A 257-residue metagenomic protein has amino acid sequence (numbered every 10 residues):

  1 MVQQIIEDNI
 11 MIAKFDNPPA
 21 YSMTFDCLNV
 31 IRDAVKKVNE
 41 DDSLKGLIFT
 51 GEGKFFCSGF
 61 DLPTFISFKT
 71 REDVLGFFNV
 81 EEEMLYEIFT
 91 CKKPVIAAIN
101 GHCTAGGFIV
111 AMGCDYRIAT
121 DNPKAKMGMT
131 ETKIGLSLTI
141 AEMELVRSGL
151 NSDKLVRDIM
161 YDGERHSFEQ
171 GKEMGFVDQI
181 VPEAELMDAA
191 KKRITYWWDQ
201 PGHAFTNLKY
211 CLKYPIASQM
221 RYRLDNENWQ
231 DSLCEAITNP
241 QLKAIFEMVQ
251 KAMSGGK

Functional and structural regions predicted by a protein language model:
M1-D8, G163-Q170, A184, D188 (+1 more regions): C-terminal alpha-helix plus adjacent terminal tail
M1-T50, Y86: Conserved CoA-thioester-binding segment of acyl-CoA-metabolizing enzymes
Q3, T50-M84: Glycine- (often His-adjacent) and acidic-residue-rich active-site loop that binds/positions the CoA thioester
A13, V30-I31, F49, D61 (+4 more regions): Terminal peptide-recognition signature
C27-I31, F77-V80, V110: Hydrophobic alpha-helical membrane-association signature
A34, V38, I88-C91, W197 (+1 more regions): Hydrophobic helix-cap positions at the C-terminus of alpha-helices in RecA-like/P-loop ATPase nucleotide-binding cores
K54-C57, T104-A105, P215: Short, active-site-adjacent cap segments at secondary-structure transitions
F89-G106, V110-P201: Crotonase-fold acyl-CoA enzyme core
